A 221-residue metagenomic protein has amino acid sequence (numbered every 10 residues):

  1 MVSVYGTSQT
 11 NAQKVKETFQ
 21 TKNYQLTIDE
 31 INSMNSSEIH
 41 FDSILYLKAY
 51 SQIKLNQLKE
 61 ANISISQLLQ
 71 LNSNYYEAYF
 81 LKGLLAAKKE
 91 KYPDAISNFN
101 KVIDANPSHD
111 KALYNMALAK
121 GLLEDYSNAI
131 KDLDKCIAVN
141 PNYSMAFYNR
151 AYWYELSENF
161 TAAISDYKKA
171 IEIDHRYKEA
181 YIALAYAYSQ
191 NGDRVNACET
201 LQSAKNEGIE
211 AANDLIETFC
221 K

Functional and structural regions predicted by a protein language model:
K14, Y186-K221: Terminal, low-structured helical/coil segments at or just beyond the last alpha-helical repeat
F19, I53, F80, A86-A87 (+6 more regions): Position-specific recognition of the canonical hydrophobic site in helix A of tetratricopeptide repeat
S37, L71, A105, V139 (+2 more regions): Structural marker of alpha-solenoid helical repeat scaffolds
F41-S43, Y76-E77, D110-K111, S144-M145 (+2 more regions): Helix-start (N-cap) detector for alpha-helical repeat units in TPR-like alpha-solenoids, especially tetratricopeptide
L47, L81, N115, L122 (+3 more regions): Canonical tetratricopeptide repeat
